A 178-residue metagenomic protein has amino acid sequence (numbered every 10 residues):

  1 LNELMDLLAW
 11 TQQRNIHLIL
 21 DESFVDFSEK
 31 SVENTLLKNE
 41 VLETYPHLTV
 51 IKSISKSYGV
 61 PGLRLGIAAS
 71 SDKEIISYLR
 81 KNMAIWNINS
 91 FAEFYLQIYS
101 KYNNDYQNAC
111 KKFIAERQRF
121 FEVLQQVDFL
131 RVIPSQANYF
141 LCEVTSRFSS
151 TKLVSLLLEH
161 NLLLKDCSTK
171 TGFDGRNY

Functional and structural regions predicted by a protein language model:
L1-L18, E22-S57: Active-site pre-lysine segment of PLP-dependent enzymes
N2, A9, E159-H160, T171-Y178: PLP-dependent enzyme catalytic core of the Aspartate aminotransferase-like
N15, P46, D128-F129, N161: Residue-level detector of structured alpha->beta connecting loops
H47-I133: PLP-dependent aminotransferase class I/II
I54, L163-S168: Short beta-strand->loop
F113-I114, V127-H160, R176: Conserved PLP-binding catalytic core of the aspartate aminotransferase-like
